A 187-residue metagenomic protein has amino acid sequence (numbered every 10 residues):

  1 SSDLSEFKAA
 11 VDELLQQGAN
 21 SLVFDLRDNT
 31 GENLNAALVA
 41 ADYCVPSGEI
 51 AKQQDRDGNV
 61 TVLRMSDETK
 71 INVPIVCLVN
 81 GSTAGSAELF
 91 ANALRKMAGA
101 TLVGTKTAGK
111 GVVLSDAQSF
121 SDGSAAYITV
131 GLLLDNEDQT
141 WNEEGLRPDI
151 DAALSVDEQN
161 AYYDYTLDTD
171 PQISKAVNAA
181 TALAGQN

Functional and structural regions predicted by a protein language model:
L4-D12, V23, L34-A41, N72-I75 (+6 more regions): Extracytoplasmic/secreted envelope proteins and their assembly/folding machinery, especially bacterial periplasmic
A9, T30-T83, G111-Q118, L134: Gly/Ser/Thr-rich loop/hinge elements
L14-T30: Short acidic catalytic loops
Q16-Q17, D67-N72, R95-K96, S119-D122 (+3 more regions): Extracellular/periplasmic catalytic domains that process cell-envelope and extracellular macromolecules
S21-D25, A51-K52, P74-V79, T101-G104 (+1 more regions): Structural recognition of the beta-strand scaffold that forms the well-ordered cores of secreted hydrolase catalytic
S82, M97-G111: Short, well-structured beta-strand/strand-turn elements
Q159-N187: Low-complexity, Gly/Ser/Thr/Pro-rich intrinsically disordered linker/tail segments
